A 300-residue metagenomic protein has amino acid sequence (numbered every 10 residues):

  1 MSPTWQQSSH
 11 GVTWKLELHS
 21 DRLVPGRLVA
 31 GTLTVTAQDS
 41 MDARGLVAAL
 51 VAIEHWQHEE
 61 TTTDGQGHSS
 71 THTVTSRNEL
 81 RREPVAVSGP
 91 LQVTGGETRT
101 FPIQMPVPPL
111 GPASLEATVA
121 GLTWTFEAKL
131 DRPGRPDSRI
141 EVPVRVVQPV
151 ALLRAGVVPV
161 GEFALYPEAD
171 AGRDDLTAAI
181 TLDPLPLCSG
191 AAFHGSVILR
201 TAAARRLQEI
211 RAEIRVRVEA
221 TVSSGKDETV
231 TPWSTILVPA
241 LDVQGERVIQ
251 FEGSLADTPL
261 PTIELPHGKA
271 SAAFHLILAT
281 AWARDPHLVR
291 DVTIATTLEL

Functional and structural regions predicted by a protein language model:
M1-L300: C-terminal beta-sandwich interaction modules and adjacent acidic, Ser/Thr/Pro/Gly-rich low-complexity tails used
